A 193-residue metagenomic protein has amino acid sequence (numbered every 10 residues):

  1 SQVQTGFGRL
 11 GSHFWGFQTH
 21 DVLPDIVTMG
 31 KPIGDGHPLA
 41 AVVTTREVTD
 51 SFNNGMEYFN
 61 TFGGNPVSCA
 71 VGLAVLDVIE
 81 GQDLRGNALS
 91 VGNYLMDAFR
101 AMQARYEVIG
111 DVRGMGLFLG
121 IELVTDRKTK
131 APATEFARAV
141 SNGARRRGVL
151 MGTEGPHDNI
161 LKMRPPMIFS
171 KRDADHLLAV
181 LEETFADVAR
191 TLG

Functional and structural regions predicted by a protein language model:
Q2-G193: Conserved N-terminal phosphate-binding loop of PLP-dependent enzymes in the Aspartate aminotransferase
